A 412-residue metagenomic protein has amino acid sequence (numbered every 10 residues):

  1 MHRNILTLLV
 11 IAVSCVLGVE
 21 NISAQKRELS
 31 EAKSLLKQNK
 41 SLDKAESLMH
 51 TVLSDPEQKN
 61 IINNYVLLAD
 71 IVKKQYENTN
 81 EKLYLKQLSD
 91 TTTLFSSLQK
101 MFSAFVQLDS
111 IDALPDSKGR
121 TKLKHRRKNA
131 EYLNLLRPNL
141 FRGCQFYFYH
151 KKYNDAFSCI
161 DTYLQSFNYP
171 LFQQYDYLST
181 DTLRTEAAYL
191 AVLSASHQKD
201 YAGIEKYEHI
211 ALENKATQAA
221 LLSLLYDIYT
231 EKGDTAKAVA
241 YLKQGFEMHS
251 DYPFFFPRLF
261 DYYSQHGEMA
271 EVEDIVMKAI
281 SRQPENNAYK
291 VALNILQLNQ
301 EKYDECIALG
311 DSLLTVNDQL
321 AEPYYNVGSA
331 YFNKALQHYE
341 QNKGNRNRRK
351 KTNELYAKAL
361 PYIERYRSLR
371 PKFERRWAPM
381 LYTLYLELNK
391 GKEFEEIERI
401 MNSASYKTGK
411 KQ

Functional and structural regions predicted by a protein language model:
Q25-L85, S89-T93: Start-of-domain marker
E31-A32, K44, L68, Q75 (+10 more regions): Structural register within alpha-helical repeat arrays
L35, V72, Y147, A188 (+7 more regions): Residue at a conserved register position within TPR or TPR-like alpha-solenoid repeats
Q38-N39, Q75, H150, Q198 (+6 more regions): Structural motif corresponding to the intra-repeat A-B loop/turn of tetratricopeptide repeats
E57-K59, N168, A216, S250 (+4 more regions): Short coil turns that delineate tetratricopeptide repeat
I62-L67, R120, H125, Q173-L178 (+6 more regions): Alpha-solenoid helical repeat scaffolds
I71-H150, S166-T185, F332-Y362: Short coil/linker segments at helix-helix boundaries
